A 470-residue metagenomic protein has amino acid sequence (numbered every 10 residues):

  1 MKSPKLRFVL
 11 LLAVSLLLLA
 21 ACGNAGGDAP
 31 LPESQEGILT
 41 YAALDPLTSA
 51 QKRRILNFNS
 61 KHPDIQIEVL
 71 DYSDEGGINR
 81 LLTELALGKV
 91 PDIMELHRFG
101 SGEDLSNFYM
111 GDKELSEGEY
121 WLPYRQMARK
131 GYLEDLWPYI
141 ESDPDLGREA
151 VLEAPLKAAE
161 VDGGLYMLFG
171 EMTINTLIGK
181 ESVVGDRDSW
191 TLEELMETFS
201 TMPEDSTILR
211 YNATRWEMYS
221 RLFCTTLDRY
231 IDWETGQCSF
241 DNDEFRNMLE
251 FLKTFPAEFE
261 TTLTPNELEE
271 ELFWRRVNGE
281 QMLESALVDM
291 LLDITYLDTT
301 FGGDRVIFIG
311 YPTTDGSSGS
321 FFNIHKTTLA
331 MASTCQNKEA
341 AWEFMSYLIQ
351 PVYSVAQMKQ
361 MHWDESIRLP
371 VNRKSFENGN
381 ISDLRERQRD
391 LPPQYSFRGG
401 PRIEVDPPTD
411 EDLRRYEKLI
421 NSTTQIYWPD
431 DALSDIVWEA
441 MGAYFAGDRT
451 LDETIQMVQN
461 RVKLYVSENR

Functional and structural regions predicted by a protein language model:
F8-L11, C22-P123, E439, D448-R470: Conserved N-terminal structural module of periplasmic/extracytoplasmic solute-binding proteins
E68, T299-N380, I420-S422: Extracytoplasmic/periplasmic substrate-recognition and gating elements
I78-V90, M94, S106-D112, V183 (+5 more regions): Short helices/loops that flank or line small-molecule/ion binding pockets
S101-I174, V306-G310: Hinge/lid segment of periplasmic solute-binding proteins
Q126, E134-E149, D228-M248, T313-S320 (+1 more regions): Short, solvent-exposed loop/beta-turn-alpha elements that line the ligand-binding surface or hinge of extracytoplasmic
K157-T176, E193-R246, E250, G279-A286: Extracytoplasmic/periplasmic solute-binding protein
F199, E234-E269, V306-P312: Glycine-centered hinge/linker elements that transmit conformational signals in sensory and ligand-binding systems
K374-N378, S382-R470: Conserved C-terminal helix/tail region of periplasmic/extracytoplasmic solute-binding proteins
